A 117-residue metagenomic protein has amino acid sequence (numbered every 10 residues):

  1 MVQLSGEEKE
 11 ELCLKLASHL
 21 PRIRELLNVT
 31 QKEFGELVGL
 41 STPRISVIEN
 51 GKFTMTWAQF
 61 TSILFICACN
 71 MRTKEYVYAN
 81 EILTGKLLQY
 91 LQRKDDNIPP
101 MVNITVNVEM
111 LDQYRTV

Functional and structural regions predicted by a protein language model:
M1-L26: A short, Lys/Arg-rich alpha-helix, primarily the initiator
V2-E10, Q31, S62, E75: Recognition helices and adjacent regulatory flanks at domain boundaries
L20, Q31, T42, W57-F60: Helix-turn-helix DNA-binding elements, focusing on the entry/boundary residues of the two helices that contact DNA
R24, G35, L64: The alpha-helix within a helix-turn-helix
N28-V47: Short alpha-helical DNA-recognition segment
M55-A79: DNA major-groove recognition helix of helix-turn-helix/homeodomain DNA-binding modules
R72-V117: Short, charged recognition helix plus adjacent turn of helix-turn-helix-like nucleic-acid-binding domains
